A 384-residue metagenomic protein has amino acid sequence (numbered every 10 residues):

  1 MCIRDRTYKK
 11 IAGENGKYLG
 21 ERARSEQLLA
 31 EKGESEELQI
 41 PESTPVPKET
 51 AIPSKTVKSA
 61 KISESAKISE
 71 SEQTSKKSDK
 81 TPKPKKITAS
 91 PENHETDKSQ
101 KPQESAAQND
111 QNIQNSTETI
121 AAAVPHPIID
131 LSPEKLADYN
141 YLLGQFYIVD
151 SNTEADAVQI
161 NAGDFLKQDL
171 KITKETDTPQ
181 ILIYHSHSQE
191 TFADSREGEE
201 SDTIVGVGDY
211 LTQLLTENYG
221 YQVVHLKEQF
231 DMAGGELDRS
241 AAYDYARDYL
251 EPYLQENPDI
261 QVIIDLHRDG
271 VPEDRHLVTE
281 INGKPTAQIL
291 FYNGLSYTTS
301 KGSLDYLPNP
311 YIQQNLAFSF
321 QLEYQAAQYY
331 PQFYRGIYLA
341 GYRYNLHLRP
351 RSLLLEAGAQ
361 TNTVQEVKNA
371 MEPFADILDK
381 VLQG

Functional and structural regions predicted by a protein language model:
M1-D5: Conserved small/polar residues in nucleotide/adenosyl-binding loops
N15-H185, A193-D194: Non-catalytic propeptide/linker segments at domain boundaries
S188-T191, Q229-A233, R268-E273, L295-T299 (+2 more regions): Solvent-exposed loop/turn segments at secondary-structure junctions within structured extracellular/periplasmic domains
R196-L211, L215-T279: Catalytic-core regions of hydrolytic enzymes
G198-G206, L237-D244, N309-A317, T361-N369: Soluble non-cytosolic domains of exported or imported proteins
P272-P308: A short, glycine/acidic-enriched catalytic loop
P310-Y338: Active-site-adjacent substrate-binding region of metalloamidase/peptidase-like peptide-processing proteins
Q332-G384: Active-site-adjacent mobile loop/cap segments within catalytic or ligand-binding domains
